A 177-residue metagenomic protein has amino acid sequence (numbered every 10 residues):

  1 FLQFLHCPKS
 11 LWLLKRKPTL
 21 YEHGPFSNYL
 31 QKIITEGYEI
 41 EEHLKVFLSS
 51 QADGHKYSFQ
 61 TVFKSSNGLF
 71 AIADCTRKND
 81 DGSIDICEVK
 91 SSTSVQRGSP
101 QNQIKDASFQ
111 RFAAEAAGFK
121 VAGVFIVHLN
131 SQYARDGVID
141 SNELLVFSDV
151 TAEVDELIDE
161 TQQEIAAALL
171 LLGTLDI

Functional and structural regions predicted by a protein language model:
F1-I84: Metal-dependent nuclease catalytic cores that hydrolyze phosphodiester bonds in DNA/RNA, characterized by
I40, A71, L157, T161-E164: Alpha-helical packing segments of well-folded alpha/beta enzyme cores
S58-E156: Mg2+/Mn2+-dependent nuclease catalytic core
Q162-I177: Polybasic (Lys/Arg-rich)
